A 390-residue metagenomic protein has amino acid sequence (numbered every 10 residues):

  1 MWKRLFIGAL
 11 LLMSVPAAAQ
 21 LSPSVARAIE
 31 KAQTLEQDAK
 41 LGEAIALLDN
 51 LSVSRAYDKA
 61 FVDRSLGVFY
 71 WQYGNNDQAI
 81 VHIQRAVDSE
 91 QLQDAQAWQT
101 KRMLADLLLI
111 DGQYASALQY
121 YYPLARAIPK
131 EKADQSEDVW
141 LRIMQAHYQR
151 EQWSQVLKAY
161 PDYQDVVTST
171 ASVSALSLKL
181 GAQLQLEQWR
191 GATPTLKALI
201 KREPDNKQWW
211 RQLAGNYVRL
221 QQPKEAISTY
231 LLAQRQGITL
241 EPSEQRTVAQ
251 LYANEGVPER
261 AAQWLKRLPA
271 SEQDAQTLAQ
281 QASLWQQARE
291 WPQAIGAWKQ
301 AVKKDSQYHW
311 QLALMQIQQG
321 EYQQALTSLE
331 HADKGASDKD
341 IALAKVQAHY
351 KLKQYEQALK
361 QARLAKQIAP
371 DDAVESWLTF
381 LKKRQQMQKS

Functional and structural regions predicted by a protein language model:
W2, F6-T100, D106, I110 (+3 more regions): N-terminal leader/linker segments that initiate helical-solenoid repeat arrays
Q20-E30, Y57-D63, D94-M103, K132-L141 (+7 more regions): Generic helix N-cap/helix-start motif at coil->alpha-helix transitions
K266, A275-P292, G296-K334: Alpha-helical adaptor scaffolds
